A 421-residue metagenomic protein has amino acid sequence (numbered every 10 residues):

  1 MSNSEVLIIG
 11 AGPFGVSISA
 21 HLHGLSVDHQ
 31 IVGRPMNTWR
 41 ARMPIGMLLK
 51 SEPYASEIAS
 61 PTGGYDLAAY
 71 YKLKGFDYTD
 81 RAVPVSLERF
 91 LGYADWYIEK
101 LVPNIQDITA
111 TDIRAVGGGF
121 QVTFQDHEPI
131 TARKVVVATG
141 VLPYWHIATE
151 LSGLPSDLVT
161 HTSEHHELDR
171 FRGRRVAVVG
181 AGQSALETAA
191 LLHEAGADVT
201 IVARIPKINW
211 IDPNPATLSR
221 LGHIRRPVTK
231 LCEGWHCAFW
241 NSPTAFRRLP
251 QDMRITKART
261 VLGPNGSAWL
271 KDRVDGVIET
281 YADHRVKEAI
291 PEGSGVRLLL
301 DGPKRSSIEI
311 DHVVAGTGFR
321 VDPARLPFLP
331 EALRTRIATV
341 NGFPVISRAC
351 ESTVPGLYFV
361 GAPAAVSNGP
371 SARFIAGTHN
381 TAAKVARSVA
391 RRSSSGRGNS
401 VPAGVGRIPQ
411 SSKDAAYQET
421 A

Functional and structural regions predicted by a protein language model:
M1-M36, T79-Q183, E187-A421: Flavin (primarily FAD) cofactor-binding/catalytic cores of flavoenzymes
M43-F76, V228-R247: Flavin (FAD/FMN) cofactor-binding and adjacent substrate-gating region of FAD-dependent oxidoreductase domains
